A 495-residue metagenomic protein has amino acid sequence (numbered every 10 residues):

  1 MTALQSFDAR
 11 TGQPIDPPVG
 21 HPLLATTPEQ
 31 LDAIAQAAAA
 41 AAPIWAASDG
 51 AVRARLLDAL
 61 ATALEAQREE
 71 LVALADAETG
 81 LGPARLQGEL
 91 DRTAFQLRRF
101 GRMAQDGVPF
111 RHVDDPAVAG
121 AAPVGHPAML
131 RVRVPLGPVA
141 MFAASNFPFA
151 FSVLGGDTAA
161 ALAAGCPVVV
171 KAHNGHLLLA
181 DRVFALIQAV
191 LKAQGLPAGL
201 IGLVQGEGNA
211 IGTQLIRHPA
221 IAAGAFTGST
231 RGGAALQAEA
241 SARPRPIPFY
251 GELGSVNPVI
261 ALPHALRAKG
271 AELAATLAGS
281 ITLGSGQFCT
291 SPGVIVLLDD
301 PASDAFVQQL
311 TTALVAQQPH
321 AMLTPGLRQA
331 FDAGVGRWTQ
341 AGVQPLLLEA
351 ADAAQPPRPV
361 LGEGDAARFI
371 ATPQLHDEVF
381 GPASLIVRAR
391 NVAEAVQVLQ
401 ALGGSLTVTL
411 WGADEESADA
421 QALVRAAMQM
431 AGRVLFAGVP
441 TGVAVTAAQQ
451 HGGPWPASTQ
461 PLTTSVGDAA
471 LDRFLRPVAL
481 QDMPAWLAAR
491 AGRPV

Functional and structural regions predicted by a protein language model:
M1-G125: N-terminal Rossmann-like NAD(P)+-binding subdomain of aldehyde/semialdehyde dehydrogenases
G20-T26, A41-A47, M141, I260-A261 (+4 more regions): Short, well-ordered beta-strand elements within core beta-sheets of diverse protein domains
A42, A46, A61-R68, V72-A75 (+19 more regions): Structural signal for hydrophobic packing residues in well-ordered secondary-structure cores of soluble enzyme domains
P109-A278, T282, V296-S303: Rossmann-like NAD(P) dinucleotide-binding subdomain of oxidoreductase/dehydrogenase enzymes
A275, L297-L406: NAD(P)-dependent aldehyde/semialdehyde dehydrogenase
Q287-C289: Extended low-complexity, polyampholyte segments enriched in Ser/Thr/Pro and acidic residues
D352-P357, V392-A488: C-terminal core of ALDH-fold dehydrogenases
